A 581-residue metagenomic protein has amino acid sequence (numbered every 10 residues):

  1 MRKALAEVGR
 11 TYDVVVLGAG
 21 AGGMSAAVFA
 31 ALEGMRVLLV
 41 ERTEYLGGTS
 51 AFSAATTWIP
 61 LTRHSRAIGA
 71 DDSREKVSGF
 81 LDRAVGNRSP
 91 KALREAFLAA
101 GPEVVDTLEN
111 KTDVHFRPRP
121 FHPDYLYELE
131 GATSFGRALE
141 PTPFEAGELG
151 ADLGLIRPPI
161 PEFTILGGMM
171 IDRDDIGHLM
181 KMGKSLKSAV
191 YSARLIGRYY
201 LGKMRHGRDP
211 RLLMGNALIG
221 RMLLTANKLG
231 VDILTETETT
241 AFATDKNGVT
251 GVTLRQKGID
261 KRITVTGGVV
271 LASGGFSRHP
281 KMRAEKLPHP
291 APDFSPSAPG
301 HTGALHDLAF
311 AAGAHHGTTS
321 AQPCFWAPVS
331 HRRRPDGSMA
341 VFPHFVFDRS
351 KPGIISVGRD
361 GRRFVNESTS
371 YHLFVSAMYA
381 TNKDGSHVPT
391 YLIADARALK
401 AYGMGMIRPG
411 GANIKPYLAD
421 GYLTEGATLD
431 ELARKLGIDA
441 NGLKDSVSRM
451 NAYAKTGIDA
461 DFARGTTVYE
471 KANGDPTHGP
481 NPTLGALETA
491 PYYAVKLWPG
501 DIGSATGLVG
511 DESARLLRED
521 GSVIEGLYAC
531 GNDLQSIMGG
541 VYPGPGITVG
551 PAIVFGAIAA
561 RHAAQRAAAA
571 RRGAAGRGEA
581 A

Functional and structural regions predicted by a protein language model:
M1-V14, L32, G220, M538 (+3 more regions): Extreme N-terminal leader/targeting segments of oxidoreductases
K3, R42-D232, G353-S356, R397-L399 (+2 more regions): Conserved N-terminal/central alpha/beta ligand/cofactor-binding core
V14-L39: N-terminal Rossmann-like FAD-binding beta1-loop-alpha1 element of flavoenzymes
Y127, S134-F135, E140-V190, H306-L308 (+2 more regions): An anion/pyrophosphate-binding glycine-rich loop and adjacent beta-alpha core in soluble alpha-beta enzymes
D209-N216, K228, Q256-R334, V549 (+1 more regions): Glycine-rich loop(s) and the adjacent beta-strand/alpha-helix scaffold that form part
A241, D245-V249, G442-I537, V541: A glycine-rich dinucleotide-binding beta-alpha-beta segment and adjacent secondary-structure elements that constitute
L308-H315, K444, P551-R571: Internal hydrophobic alpha-helix adjacent to the cofactor/substrate pocket in enzyme cavities
N382-P491, H562, R566, R577 (+1 more regions): Helix-rich C-terminal "cap"/substrate-channel and partner-interaction subdomain that packs against the flavin-binding
